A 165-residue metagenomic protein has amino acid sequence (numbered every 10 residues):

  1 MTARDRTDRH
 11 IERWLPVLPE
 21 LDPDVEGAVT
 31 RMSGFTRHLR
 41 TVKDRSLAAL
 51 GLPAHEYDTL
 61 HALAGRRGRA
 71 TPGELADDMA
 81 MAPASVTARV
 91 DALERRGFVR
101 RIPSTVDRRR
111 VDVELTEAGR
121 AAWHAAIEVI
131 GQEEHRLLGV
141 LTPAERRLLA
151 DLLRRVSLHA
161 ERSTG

Functional and structural regions predicted by a protein language model:
M1-E20, A144-G165: C-terminal regulatory/oligomerization modules of transcriptional regulators
M1-L50: N-terminal leader segment of winged-helix/HTH proteins
S33, H61-R67, I127, R154: Short, locally clustered residues in the helix-turn-helix/winged-helix DNA-binding domain
L39-V42, M79, A122-L138, V156-S163: Alpha-helical linker/hinge and terminal dimerization helices associated with HTH transcriptional regulators
P53-A54, R67-D112: Canonical helix-turn-helix DNA-binding module
E56-L60: Short alpha-helical "packing" element that flanks the helix-turn-helix/winged-helix DNA-binding module
H61, A88, D151: DNA-binding alpha-helical recognition surfaces that contact promoter or target DNA
D91-D151: Charged, amphipathic alpha-helical coiled-coil/dimerization segments
